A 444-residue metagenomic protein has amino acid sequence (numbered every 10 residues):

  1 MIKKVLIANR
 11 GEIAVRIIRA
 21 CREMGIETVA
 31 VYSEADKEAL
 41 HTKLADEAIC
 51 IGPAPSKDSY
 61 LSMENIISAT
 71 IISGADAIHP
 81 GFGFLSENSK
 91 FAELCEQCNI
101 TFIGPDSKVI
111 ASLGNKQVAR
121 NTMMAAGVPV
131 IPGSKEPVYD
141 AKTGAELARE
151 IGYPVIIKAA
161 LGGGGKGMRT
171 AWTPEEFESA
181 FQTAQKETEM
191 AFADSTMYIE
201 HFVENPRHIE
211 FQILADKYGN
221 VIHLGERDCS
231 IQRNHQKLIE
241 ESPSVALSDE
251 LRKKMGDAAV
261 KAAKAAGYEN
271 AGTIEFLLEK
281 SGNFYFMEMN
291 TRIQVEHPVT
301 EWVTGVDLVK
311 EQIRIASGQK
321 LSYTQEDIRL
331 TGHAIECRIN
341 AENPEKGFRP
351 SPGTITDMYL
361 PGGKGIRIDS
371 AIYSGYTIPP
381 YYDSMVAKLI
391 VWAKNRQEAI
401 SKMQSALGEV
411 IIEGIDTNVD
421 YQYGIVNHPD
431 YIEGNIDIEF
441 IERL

Functional and structural regions predicted by a protein language model:
M1-A125, V138-E146, E398: ATP-binding N-terminal substructure of ATP-dependent carboxylate-amine bond-forming enzymes
I2, I7-R16, A20-E23, A48 (+5 more regions): ATP-dependent carboxylate activation and anion-phosphoryl transfer catalytic cores that bind Mg-ATP to form
G133-S134: Conserved beta3 strand of the protein kinase N-lobe
L147-I156: Acidic/histidine-enriched active-site and ligand-binding environments that engage anionic O-linkages
A159: N-terminal nucleotide-binding beta1-loop-alpha1 segment
G164: Single-stranded RNA-binding surfaces
